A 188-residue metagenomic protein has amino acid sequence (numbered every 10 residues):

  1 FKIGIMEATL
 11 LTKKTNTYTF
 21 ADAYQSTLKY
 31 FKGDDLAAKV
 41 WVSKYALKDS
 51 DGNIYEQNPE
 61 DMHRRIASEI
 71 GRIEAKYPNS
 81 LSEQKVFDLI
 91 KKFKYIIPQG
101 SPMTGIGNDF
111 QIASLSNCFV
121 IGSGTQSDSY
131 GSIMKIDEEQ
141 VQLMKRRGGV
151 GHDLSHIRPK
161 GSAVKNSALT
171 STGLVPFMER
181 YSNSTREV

Functional and structural regions predicted by a protein language model:
F1-V188: Extended catalytic cores of very large enzyme megasubunits
